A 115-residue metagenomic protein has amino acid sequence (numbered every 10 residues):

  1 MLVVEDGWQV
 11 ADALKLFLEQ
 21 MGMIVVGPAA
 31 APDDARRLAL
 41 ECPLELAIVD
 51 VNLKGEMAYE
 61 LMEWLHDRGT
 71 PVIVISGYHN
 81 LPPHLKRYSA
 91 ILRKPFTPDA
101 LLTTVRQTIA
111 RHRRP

Functional and structural regions predicted by a protein language model:
E5: Conserved acidic carboxylate
W8-G27: Two-component/phosphorelay signaling modules centered on CheY-like receiver
P28-L46: Acidic, metal-coordinating helix/loop segments flanking the phosphotransfer/catalytic sites of two-component signaling
D50: Active-site residues of response regulator receiver
K54-E60: Acidic catalytic/metal-coordinating carboxylates
I75-S76: Hydrophobic/aromatic residues positioned on beta-strands within the core alpha/beta folds
K94: A Lys-centered signature of the CheY-like receiver
L101-L102: Hydrophobic face residues on amphipathic alpha-helices
